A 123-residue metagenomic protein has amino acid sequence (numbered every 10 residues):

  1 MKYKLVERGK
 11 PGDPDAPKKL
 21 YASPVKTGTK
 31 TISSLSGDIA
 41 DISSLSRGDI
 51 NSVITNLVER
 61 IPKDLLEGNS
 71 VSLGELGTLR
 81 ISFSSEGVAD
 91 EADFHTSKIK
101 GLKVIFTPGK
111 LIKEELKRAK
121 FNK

Functional and structural regions predicted by a protein language model:
M1-K123: Strongly charged
